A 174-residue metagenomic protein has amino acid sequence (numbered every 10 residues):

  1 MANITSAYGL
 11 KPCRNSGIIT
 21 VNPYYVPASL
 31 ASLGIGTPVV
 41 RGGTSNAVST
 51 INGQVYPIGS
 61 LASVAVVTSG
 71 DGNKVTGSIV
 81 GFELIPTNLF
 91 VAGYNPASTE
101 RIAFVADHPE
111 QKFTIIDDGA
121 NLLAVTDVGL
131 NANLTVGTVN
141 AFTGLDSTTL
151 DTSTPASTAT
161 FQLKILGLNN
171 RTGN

Functional and structural regions predicted by a protein language model:
M1-N174: Surface-exposed, low-hydrophobicity beta-strand/loop segments enriched in small/polar/acidic residues
